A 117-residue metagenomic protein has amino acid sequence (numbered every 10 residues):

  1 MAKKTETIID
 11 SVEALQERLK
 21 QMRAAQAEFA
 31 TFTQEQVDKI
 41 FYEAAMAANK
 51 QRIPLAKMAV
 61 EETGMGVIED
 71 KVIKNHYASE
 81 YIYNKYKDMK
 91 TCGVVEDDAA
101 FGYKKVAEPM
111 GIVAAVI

Functional and structural regions predicted by a protein language model:
M1-A2, V113: Contiguous N-terminal and early-domain "leader" segments and peripheral loops that mark the onset or edge of a domain
A2-E108: N-terminal Rossmann-like NAD(P)+-binding subdomain of aldehyde/semialdehyde dehydrogenases
G111-I117: A short, small-residue-rich loop immediately preceding and capping a beta-strand
